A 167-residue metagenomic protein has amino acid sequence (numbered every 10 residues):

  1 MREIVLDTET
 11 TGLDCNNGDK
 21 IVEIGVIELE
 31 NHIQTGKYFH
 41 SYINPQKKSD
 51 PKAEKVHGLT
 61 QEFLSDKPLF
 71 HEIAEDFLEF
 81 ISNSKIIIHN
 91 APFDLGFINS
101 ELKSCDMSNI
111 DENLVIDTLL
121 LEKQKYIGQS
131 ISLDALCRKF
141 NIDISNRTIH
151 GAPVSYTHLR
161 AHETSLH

Functional and structural regions predicted by a protein language model:
M1-N113, Y126, L133-I149: Conserved non-catalytic scaffold segment of RNase H-like nuclease domains
G96, L119, H158: Active-site phosphate/pyrophosphate-handling residues
E112-E122: A short, structured active-site edge motif that brings together acidic residues
A152-P153: Internal, active-site/partner-interface "lid" segment
T157-T164: Conserved small/polar residues in nucleotide/adenosyl-binding loops
